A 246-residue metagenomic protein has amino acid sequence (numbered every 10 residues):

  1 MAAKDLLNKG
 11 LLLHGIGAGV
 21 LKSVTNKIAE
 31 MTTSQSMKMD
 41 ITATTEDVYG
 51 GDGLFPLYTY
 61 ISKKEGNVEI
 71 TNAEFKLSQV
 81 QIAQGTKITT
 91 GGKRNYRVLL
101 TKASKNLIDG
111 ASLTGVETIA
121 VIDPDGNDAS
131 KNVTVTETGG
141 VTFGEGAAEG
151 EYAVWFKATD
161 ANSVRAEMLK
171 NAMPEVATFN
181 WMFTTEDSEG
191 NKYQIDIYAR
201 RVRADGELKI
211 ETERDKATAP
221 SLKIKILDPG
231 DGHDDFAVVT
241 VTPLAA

Functional and structural regions predicted by a protein language model:
A2-A18, T159-A172, A246: Short N-terminal helix-initiation segments at or just after the protein's N-terminus
A2-I82, N132, I195, A199-S221: Solvent-exposed edge beta-strands and adjacent loop segments that serve as assembly or binding interfaces
I41, N72-K76, A158-D160, F183-E189 (+2 more regions): Beta-strand elements of well-folded, non-transmembrane domains
L54-Y58, G139, N162-L169: Short secondary-structure capping micro-motifs at structural edges
N67-T71, A153-W155, T178-N180, S221-K225: Beta-strand secondary-structure signal
K76-T134, A158-Y193: Extended beta-strand solenoid/passenger and fiber regions
V121-D125, V135-E137, F143-A147, Q194-A246: Mixed-charge, glycine-accented linear interaction segment located at domain edges/termini
E145-V164: Small/polar beta-strand repeat architecture
